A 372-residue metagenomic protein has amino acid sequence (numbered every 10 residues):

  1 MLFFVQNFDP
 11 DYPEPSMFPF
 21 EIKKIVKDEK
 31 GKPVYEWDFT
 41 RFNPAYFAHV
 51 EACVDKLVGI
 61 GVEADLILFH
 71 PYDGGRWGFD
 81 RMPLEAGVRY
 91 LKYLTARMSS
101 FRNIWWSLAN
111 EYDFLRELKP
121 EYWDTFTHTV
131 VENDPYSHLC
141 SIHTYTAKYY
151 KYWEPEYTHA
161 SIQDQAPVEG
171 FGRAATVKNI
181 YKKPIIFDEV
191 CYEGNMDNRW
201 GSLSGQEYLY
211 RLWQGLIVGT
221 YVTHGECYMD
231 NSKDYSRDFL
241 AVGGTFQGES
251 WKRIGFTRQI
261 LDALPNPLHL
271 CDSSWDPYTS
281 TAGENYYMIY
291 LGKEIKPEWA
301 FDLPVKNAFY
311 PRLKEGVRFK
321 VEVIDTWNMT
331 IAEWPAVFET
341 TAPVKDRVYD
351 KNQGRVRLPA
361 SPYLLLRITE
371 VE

Functional and structural regions predicted by a protein language model:
M1-G170: Active-site mouth of glycoside hydrolases
A52-C53, Y93-T95, A147-Y149, R173-A175 (+4 more regions): Generic recognition of flexible, low-complexity loop/linker segments
R89, N103, N110-E249: Extracellular glycoside hydrolase catalytic/binding regions
S99, P135-Y136, Y181-K182, I254 (+1 more regions): Proline-centered flexible-loop/turn and helix-kink motifs
S100, P135-Y136, Y181, A282-N285 (+1 more regions): Residue-level preference for short coil/turn positions at secondary-structure junctions
E193-M196, Y208-P335, Q353-E372: Aromatic- and carboxylate-lined catalytic core of secreted/periplasmic carbohydrate-active enzymes
E333-P343: Solvent-exposed serine/threonine-rich low-complexity stretches and specific carbohydrate-binding patches
K345-N352: Aromatic sugar-binding surface patches on proteins that engage polysaccharides or sugar-phosphate polymers
